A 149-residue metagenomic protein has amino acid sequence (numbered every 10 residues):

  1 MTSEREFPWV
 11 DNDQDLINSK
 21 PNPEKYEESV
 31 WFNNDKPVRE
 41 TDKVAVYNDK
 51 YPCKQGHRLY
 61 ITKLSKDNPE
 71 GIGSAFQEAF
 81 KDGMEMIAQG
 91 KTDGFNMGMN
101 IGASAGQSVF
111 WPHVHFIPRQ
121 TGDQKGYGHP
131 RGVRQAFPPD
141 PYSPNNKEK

Functional and structural regions predicted by a protein language model:
M1-K149: HIT superfamily nucleotide-processing domains
